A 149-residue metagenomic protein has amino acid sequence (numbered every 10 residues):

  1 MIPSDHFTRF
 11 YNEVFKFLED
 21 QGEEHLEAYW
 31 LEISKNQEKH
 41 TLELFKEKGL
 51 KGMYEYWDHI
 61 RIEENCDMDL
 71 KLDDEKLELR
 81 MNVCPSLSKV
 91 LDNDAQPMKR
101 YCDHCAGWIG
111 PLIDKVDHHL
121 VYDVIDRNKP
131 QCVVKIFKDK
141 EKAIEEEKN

Functional and structural regions predicted by a protein language model:
M1-D103, H119-R127, Q131-V133, K138-N149: N-terminal accessory segment detector
Y101-I113: A conserved amphipathic terminal alpha-helix motif
V116: Conserved ATPase active-site switch/coordination loops adjacent to the nucleotide-binding site
